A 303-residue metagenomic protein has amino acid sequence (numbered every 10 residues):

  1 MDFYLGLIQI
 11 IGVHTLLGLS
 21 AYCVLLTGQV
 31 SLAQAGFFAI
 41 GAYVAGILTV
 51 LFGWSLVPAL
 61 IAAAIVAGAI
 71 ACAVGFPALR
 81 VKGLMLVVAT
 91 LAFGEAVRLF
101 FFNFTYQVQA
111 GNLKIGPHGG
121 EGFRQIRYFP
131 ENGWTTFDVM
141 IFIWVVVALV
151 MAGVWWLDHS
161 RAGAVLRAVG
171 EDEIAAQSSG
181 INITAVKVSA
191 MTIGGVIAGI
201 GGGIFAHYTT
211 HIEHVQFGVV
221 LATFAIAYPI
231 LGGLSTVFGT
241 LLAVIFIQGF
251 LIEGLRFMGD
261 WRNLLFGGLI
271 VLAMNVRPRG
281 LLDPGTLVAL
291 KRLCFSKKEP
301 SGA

Functional and structural regions predicted by a protein language model:
M1-A303: Transmembrane alpha-helices and adjacent helix-loop boundaries
